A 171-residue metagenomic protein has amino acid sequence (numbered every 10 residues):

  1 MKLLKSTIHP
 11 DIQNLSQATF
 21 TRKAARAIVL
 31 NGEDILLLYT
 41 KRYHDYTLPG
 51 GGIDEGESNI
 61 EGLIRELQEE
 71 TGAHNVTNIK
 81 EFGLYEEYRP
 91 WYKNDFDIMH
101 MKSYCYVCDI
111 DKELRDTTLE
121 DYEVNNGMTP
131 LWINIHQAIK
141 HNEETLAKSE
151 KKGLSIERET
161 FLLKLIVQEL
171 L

Functional and structural regions predicted by a protein language model:
M1-R26, G32: Acidic, metal-coordinating catalytic segment for phosphate/diphosphate chemistry, firing primarily on the Nudix
D11-S16, E86-Y88, E143-A147, K151-L154: Class I (Rossmann-like) S-adenosyl-L-methionine-dependent methyltransferase catalytic domain, capturing the SAM-binding
T19-T21, D95-K102, Y122-G127: A generic structural micro-feature
D34-A73: Conserved Nudix-box catalytic region and its N-terminal flanking loop in Nudix hydrolases and closely related
H74-L84: A short coil-to-beta-strand element that immediately follows conserved catalytic motifs
Y88-T117, L131: Active-site-adjacent beta-strand/loop module that shapes the phosphate/pyrophosphate-binding cleft
R115-L171: Nudix hydrolase/Nudix homology domain
